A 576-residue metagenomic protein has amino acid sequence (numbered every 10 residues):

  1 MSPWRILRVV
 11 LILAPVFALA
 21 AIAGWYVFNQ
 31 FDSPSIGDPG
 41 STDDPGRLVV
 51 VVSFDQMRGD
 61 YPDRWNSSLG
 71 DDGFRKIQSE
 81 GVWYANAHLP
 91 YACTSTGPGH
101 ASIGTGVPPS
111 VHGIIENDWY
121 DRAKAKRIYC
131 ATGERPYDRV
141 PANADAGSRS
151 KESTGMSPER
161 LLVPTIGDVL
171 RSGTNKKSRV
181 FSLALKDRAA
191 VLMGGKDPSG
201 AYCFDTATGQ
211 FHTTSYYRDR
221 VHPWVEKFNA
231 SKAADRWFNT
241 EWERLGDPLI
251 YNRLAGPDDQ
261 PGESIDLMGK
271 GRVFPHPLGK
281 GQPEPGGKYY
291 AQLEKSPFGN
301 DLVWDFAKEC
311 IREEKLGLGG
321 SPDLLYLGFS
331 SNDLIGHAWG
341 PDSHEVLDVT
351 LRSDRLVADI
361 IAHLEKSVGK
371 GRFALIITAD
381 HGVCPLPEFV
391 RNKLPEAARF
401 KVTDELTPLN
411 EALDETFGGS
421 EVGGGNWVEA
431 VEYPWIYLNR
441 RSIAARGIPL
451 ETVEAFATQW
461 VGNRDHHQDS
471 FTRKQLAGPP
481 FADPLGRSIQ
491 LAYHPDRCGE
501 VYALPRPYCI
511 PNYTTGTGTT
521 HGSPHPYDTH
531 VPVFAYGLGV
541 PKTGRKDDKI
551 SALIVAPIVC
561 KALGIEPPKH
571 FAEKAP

Functional and structural regions predicted by a protein language model:
M1-V16: N-terminal Sec-pathway targeting helices
N29-V82: Active-site-proximal N-terminal segment of extracellular/periplasmic enzymes that hydrolyze or transfer
P45, F54, L69, N86 (+13 more regions): Secreted, luminal/periplasmic, and some membrane-associated catalytic domains that remodel anionic oxygen-ester
G46-G59, I77, I103, L170 (+7 more regions): Beta-strand elements within well-structured catalytic alpha/beta cores of enzymes that handle phosphate/sulfate esters
P62-H112, R171, R179-L183: Short, structured active-site-proximal loop/turn typified by the sulfatase FGly-forming signature C/S-X-P-X-R
K177-A184, A190-V191, R253, D259-G262 (+2 more regions): Active-site regions of oxyanion-processing enzymes, predominantly non-cytosolic
V191-G200, L278-K295, L318-S353, D359 (+1 more regions): Active-site His/acidic residue clusters
A233-R312, L316-G317: Long, low-complexity, polar/charged, intrinsically disordered or flexibly structured peripheral segments
